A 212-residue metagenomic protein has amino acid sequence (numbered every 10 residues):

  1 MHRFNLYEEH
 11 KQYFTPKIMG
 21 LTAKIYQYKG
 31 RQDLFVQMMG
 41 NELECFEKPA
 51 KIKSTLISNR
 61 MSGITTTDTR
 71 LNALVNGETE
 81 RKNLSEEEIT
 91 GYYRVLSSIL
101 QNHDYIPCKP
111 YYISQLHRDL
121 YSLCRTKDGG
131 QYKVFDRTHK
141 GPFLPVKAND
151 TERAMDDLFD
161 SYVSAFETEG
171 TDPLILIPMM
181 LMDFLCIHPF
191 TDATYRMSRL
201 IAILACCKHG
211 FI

Functional and structural regions predicted by a protein language model:
M1-I212: FIC/Doc superfamily catalytic core
